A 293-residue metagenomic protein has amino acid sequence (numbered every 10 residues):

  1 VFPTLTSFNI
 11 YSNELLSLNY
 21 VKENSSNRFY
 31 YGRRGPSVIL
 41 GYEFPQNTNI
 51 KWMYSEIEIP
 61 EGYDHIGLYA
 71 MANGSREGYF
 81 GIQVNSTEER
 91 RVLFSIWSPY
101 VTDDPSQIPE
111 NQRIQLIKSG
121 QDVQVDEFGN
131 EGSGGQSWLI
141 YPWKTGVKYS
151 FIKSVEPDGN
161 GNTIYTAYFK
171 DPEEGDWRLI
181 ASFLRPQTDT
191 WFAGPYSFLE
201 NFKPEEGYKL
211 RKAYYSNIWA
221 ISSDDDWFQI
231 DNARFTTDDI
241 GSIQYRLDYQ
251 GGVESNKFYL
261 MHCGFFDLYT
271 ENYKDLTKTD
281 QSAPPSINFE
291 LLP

Functional and structural regions predicted by a protein language model:
V1-F8, A193-L199: Extracellular beta-strand ligand-recognition surfaces/modules
F2-R28, G207-I240: Exposed low-complexity, polar/acidic, P/S/T/G-rich flexible segments that act as propeptides, protease-susceptible
S25-V123, D231, Y269-P293: Secretory/extracellular carbohydrate-interaction modules and structurally similar beta-sandwich "look-alikes"
G41-F44, S137-P142, N217: Beta-strand-rich interaction surfaces with strong enrichment in secreted/lumenal proteins
D126-K148: Short, aromatic/His-centered strand-loop micro-motif at the edge of beta-sheets
W143-L179: Carbohydrate-binding surfaces in secreted/extracellular proteins
L184-K209: Flexible glycan-contacting loops in extracellular carbohydrate-active proteins
Q229-P293: Extended effector regions of multi-domain proteins
